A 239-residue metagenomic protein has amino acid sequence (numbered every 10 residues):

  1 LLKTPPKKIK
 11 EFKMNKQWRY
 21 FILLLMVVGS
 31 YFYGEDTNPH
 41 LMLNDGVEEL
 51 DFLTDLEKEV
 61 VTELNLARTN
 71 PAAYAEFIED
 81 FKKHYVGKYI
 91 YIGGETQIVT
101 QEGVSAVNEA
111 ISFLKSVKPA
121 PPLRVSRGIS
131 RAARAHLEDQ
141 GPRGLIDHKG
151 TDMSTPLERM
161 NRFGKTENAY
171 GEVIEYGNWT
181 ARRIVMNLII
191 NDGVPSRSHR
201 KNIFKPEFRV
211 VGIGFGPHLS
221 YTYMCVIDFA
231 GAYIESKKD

Functional and structural regions predicted by a protein language model:
L1-K13: Short, Lys/Arg-enriched N-terminal segments with co-localized hydrophobic residues within the first ~10-30 amino acids
K16-L23: Sec-dependent signal peptide recognition, specifically the positively charged N-region followed immediately by
L24-F32: Hydrophobic h-region of N-terminal signal peptides that target proteins for export in Gram-negative bacteria
D36-K58: N-terminal low-complexity, Pro/Thr/Ser-rich intrinsically disordered segments that act as propeptides or flexible
L50-F163, P206: Short, well-ordered surface patches within globular domains
G128-S236: A well-ordered secondary-structure block
